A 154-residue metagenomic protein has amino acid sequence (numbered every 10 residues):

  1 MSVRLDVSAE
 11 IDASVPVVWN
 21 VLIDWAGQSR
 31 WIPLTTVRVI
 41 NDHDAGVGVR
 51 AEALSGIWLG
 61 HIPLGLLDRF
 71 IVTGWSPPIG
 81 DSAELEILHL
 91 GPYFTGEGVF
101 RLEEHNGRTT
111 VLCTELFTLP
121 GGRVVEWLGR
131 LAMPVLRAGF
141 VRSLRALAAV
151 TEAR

Functional and structural regions predicted by a protein language model:
M1-V47: Hydrophobic ligand-binding cavity/cleft-lining segments
S2-E10, R50, L67, E84 (+2 more regions): Intrinsic-disorder/low-complexity, polar/charged segments enriched in Ser/Thr/Lys/Arg/Asp/Glu/Gln
D6-D12, I71, R101, L116: Generic structural detector for well-ordered beta-strands
I11-A13, I57-L59, F117-G121: Beta-strand elements of well-folded, non-transmembrane domains
D12-P16, D42-V47, G74-D81, R101-T110: A short, structured loop/turn motif at beta-sheet edges
V18-L22, Q28, A53, V72 (+3 more regions): Hydrophobic pocket/interface hotspot
V39-Y93, R142-R154: Glycine-rich portal/gate segments that line the openings of hydrophobic small-molecule binding cavities
E84-R142: Beta-strand/loop substructures that line and gate deep hydrophobic ligand-binding cavities in soluble
